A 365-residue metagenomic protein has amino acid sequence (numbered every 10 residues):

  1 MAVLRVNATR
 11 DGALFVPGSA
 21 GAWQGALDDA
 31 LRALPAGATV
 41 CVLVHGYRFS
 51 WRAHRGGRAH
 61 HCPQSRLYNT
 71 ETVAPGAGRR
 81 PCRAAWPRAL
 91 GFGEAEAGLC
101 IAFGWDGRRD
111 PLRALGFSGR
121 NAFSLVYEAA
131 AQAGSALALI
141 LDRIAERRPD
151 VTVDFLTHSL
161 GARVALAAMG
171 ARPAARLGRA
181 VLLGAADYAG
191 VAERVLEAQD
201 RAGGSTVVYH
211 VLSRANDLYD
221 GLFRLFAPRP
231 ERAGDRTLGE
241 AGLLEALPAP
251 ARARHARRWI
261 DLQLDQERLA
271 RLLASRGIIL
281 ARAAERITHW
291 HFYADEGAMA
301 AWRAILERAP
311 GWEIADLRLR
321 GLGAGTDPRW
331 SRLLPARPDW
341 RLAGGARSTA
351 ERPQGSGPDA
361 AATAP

Functional and structural regions predicted by a protein language model:
M1-L34, G46-V151, M169-G357: Lipolytic serine-hydrolase domain surface
P35-T39: A short, charged/proline- and glycine-enriched loop that marks the coil->beta-strand transition at the N-terminal
V42-H45, H158: The conserved beta1-alpha1 loop
T152, L156: Metal-dependent active-site segment of extracytoplasmic phospho-/sulfohydrolases and closely related
T157, G161, A165: Gly/Ala-rich beta-loop-alpha elbow adjacent to hydrolase catalytic centers
A364-P365: A positional/structural detector of protein chain ends, strongest at the extreme C-terminus and weakly at the extreme
